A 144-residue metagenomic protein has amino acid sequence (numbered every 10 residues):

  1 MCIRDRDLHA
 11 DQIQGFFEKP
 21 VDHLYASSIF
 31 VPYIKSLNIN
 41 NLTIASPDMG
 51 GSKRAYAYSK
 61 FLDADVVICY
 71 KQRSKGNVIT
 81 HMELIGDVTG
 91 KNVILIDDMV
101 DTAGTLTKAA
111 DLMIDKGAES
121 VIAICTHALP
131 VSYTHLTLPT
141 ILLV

Functional and structural regions predicted by a protein language model:
M1-I3, T134-T140: Conserved small/polar residues in nucleotide/adenosyl-binding loops
R4, H9-K35: Active-site-facing substrate-recognition patch
D5, S46, L95-M99: Generic enzyme active-site microenvironment
F17-K19, L62, G117: Short, structured coil segments at secondary-structure junctions
H23-S27, V31-Y33, L37, M49-V93 (+1 more regions): Short, glycine/charge-rich flexible loops or terminal/linker lids adjacent to PRPP-binding catalytic cores
A45-S52, H127-V131: Active-site glycine- and acidic-residue-rich loops that bind and position anionic ligands or nucleotide-like cofactors
L95-D97, T102, I124-T126: Thr-Gly-centered strand-to-loop micro-motif
A110-Y133: Helical hairpin unit composed of two closely spaced alpha helices linked by a short loop
